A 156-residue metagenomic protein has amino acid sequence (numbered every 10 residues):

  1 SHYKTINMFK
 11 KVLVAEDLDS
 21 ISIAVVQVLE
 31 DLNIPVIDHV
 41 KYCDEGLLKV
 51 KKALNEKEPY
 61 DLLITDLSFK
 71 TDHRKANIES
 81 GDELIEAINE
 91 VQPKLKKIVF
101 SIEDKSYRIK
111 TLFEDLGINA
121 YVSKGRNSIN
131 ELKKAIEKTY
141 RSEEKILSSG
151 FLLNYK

Functional and structural regions predicted by a protein language model:
S1-N7: Short, Lys/Arg-enriched N-terminal segments with co-localized hydrophobic residues within the first ~10-30 amino acids
K10-S20, A24-L29: Conserved acidic segment of CheY-like receiver
V12, I37, K97-I98: Hydrophobic/aromatic residues located in beta-strands of well-ordered beta-sheets within soluble catalytic
H39-L62, D66, T71-D72: Acidic, metal-coordinating helix/loop segments flanking the phosphotransfer/catalytic sites of two-component signaling
L48, E86, E90, K133-R141: CheY-like receiver
E58-D61, E90-K97: His-Asp phosphorelay/catalytic-motif detector in bacterial-type signaling
K75-E79, E83, A87, L95-Y121 (+1 more regions): Alpha4 helix (beta4-alpha4-beta5 surface) of REC/receiver domains from two-component response regulators
E114, N119, N127-K156: Short, flexible helix-to-coil linker/hinge segments that flank and couple to helix-turn-helix
